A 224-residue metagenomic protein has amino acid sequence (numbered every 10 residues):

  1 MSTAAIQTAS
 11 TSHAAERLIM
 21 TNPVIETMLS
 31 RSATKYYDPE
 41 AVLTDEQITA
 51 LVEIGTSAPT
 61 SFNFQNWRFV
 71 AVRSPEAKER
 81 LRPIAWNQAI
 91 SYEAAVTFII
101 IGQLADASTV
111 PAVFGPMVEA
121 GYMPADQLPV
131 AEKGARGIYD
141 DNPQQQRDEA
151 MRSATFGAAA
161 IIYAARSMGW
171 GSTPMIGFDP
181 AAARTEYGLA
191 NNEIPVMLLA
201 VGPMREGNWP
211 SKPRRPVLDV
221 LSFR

Functional and structural regions predicted by a protein language model:
M1-R224: Acidic, surface-exposed loops and disordered segments
